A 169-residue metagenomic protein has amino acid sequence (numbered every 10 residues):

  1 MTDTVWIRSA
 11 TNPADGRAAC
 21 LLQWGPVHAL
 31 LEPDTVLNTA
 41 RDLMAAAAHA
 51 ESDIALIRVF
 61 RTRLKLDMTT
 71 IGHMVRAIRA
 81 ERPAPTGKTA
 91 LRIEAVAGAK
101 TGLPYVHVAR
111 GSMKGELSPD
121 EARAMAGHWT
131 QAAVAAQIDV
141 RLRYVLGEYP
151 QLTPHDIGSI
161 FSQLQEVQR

Functional and structural regions predicted by a protein language model:
M1-R169: Positively charged, low-complexity terminal tracts and the immediately adjacent first secondary-structure elements
